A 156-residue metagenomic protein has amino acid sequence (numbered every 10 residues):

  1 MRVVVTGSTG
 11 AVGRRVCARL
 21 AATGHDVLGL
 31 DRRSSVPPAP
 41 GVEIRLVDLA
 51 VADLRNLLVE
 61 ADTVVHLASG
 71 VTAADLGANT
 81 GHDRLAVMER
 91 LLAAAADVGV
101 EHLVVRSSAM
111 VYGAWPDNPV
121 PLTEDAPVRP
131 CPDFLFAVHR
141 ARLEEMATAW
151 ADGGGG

Functional and structural regions predicted by a protein language model:
M1-T23: N-terminal Rossmann NAD(P)H-binding glycine-rich loop of SDR-like oxidoreductase domains
R2, D26, E101-H102, G156: Residues at the starts of beta-strands that form the adenosine-phosphate
T6, L30, V64-A68, L103-A109 (+1 more regions): SDR active-site strand-loop-helix element
L30-S34, D48: N-terminal Rossmann-fold cofactor-binding loop
R33-V42, N56: Short loop/helix-cap segments at secondary-structure boundaries that form the rim of catalytic
L46-R90, A94-V98: NAD(P)H-binding glycine-rich loop region in Rossmannoid oxidoreductase-like domains and their noncatalytic homologs
R90-L135: Conserved Rossmann-fold NAD(P)-dependent oxidoreductase catalytic core, especially the SDR/UDP-sugar
C131-G156: Active-site Tyr-X1-5-Lys
